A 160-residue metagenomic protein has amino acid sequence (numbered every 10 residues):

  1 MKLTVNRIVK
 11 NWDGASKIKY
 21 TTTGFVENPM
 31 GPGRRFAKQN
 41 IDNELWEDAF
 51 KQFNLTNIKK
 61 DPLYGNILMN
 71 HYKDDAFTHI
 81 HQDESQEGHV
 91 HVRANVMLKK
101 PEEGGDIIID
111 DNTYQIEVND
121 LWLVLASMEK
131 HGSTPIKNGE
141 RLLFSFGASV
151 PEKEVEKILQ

Functional and structural regions predicted by a protein language model:
M1-L63: Non-heme Fe(II)/2-oxoglutarate
L3, H91-R93, L143: Intrinsic-disorder/low-complexity, polar/charged segments enriched in Ser/Thr/Lys/Arg/Asp/Glu/Gln
N54-T78: A short glycine-rich, His/Asp/Glu-containing loop-to-beta-strand
I58-D61, S85-E87, Y114-Q115, T134-K137: A general structural signal for short secondary-structure junctions and capping/turn motifs
L63-G65, F77-A94: A short beta-loop-beta micro-motif enriched in histidine and acidic residues
H71-K73, E87-E103, G147: Short, conserved beta-strand element in jelly-roll/cupin
K73-A76, Q82-E84, D111, M128: Short, well-ordered turn and helix-capping elements at secondary-structure junctions
K100-Q160: Catalytic core of Fe(II)/2-oxoglutarate
